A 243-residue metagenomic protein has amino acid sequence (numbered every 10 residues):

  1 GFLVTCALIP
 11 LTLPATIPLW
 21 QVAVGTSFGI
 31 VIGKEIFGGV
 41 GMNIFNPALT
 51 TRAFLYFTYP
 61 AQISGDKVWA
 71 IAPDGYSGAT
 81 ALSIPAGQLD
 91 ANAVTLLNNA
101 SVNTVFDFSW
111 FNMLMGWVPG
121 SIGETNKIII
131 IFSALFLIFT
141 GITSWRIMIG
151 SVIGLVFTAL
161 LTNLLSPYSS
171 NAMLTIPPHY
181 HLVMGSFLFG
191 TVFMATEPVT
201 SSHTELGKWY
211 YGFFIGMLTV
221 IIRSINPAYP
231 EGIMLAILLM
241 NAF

Functional and structural regions predicted by a protein language model:
G1-P10, Q21-G25, G29, G33 (+10 more regions): Alpha-helical transmembrane segments in multi-pass membrane proteins
T5-P14, L49-Q62, G154-N163, S186-F193 (+2 more regions): Small-residue-rich segments of transmembrane alpha-helices in multi-pass membrane proteins, especially helix faces
T16-G25, W117-K127, L174-F187: Structural signature of hydrophobic alpha-helical transmembrane segments
I30-G41, F132-G141, V192-S201: C-terminal ends of transmembrane helices
G41-I131: Long hydrophobic alpha-helical segments that form multi-pass transmembrane helix bundles in integral membrane proteins
I44-A48, H179-F187, K208, A228-M240: Loop-to-transmembrane alpha-helix initiation sites
A61-Q62, D66-K67, T162-P167, L218-E231: Hydrophobic alpha-helical transmembrane segments in multi-pass integral membrane proteins
M148-I153, F157-E205: A beta-strand-loop signature enriched in Asp, Gly, Thr, and Trp that corresponds to the sialidase/neuraminidase Asp-box
